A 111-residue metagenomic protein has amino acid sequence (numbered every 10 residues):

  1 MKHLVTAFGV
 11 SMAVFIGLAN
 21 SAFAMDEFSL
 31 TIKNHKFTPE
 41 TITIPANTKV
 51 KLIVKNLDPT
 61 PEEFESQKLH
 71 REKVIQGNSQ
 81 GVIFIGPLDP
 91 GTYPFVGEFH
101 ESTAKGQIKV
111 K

Functional and structural regions predicted by a protein language model:
M1-F8: Bacterial N-terminal signal peptides that target proteins for export
V14-A22: C-terminal segment of classical bacterial N-terminal signal peptides
A22, E27-S29, Q76-K111: Extracellular/periplasmic metallocenter environments
M25-N47: N-terminal edge beta-strand
K33-E40, K68, N78-I83: N-terminal post-signal-peptidase region of extra-cytosolic proteins
E40-D58, Q80-L88, P94-V96: Beta-strand cores of secreted/periplasmic/IMS beta-sandwich domains, seen most often in copper-related folds
V50, T60-E62, A104-G106: Short beta-strand/loop motifs in extracellular/secreted proteins, especially within beta-sandwich accessory domains
P59-G77: Histidine- and aromatic-enriched segments that form or immediately flank copper-ligand environments
